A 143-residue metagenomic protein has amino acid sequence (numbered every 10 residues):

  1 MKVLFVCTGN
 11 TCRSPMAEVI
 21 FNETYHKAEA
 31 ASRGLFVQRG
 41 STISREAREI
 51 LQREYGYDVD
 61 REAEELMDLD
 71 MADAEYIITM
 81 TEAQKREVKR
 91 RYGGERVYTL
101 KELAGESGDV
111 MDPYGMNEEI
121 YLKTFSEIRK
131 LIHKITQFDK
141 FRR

Functional and structural regions predicted by a protein language model:
M1-A72, K140-R143: Conserved active-site segments centered on acidic
A31, I77-I78: Short, charged/polar low-complexity linear motifs in solvent-exposed/disordered segments
D70, T81-E82: Helix N-cap/beta->alpha junction signal
Y76, E82-R143: Phosphate-binding/catalytic loops
